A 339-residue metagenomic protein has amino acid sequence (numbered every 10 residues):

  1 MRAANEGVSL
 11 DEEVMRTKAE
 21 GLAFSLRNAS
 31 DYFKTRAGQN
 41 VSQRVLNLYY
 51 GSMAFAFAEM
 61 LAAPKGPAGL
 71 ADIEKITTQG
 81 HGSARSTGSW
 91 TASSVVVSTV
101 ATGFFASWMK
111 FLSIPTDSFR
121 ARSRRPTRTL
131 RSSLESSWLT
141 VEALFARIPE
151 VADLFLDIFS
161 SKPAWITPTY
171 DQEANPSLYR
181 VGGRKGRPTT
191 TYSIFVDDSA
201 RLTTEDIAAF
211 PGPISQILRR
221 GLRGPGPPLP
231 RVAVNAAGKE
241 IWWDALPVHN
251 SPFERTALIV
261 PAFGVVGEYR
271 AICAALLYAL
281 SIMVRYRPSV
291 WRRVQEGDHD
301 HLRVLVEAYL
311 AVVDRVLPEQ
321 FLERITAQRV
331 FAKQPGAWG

Functional and structural regions predicted by a protein language model:
M1-G339: Terminal alpha-helical segments
